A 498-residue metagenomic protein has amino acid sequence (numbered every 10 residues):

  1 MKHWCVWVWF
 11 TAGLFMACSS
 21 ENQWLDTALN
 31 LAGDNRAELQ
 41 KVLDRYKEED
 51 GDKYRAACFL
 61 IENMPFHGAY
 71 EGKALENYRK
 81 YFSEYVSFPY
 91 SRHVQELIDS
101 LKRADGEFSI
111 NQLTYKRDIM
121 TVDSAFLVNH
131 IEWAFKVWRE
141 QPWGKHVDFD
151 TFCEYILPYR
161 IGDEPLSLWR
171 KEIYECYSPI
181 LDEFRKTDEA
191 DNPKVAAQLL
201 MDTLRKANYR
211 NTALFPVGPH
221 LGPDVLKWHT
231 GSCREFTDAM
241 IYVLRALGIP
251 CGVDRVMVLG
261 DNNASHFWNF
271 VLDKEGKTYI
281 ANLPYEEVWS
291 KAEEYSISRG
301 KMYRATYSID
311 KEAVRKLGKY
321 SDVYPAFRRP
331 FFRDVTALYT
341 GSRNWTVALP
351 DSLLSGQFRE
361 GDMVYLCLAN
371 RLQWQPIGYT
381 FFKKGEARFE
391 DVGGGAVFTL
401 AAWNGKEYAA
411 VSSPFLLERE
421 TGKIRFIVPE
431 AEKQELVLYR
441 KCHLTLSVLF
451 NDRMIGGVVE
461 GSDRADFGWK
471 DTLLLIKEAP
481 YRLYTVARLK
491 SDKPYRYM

Functional and structural regions predicted by a protein language model:
F15-A17: C-terminal motif of bacterial Sec signal peptides marking the signal peptidase cleavage site
W24-D26, Y46-E48, E183-T203, T212-P223 (+1 more regions): Hydrophobic/aromatic-rich core segments of domains that either
Q40-K41, E49-W228: Secondary-structure boundary elements
R343-G356, Y439-V448: A short, amphipathic beta-strand motif
R371-E386: Short, acidic Ser/Thr/Gly-rich low-complexity loop/linker segments typical of extracellular and cell-surface proteins
E386-Y408, R488-P494: Short Pro-Gly-centered beta-turn/loop motif in secreted/extracellular proteins
F389, L474-M498: Beta-sandwich interaction modules
N404-A431: Structured interaction patches on ligand/partner-binding surfaces of diverse proteins
